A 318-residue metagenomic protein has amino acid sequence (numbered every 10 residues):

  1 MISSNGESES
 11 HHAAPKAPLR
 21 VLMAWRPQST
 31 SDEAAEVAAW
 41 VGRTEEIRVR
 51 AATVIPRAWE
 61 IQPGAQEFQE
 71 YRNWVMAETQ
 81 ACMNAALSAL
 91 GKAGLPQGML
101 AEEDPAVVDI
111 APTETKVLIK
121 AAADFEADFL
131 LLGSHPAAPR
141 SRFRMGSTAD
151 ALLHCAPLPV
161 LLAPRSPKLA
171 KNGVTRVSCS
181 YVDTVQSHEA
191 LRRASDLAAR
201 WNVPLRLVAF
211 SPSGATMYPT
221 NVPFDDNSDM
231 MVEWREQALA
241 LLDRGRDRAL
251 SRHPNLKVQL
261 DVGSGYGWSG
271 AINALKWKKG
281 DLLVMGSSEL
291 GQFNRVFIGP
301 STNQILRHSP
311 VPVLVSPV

Functional and structural regions predicted by a protein language model:
I2-A13, T148-P167, D225: Extended, non-globular alpha-helical segments
S4-E70, L95-G98, E102-E103, T175-S228 (+5 more regions): Small/aliphatic-rich secondary-structure junction motif
Q69-C82, N227-A240: A short acidic, glycine-rich active-site loop that binds or catalyzes chemistry on phosphate/adenosine moieties
E102-V117, D261-G270: Charged docking surfaces used in two-component/phosphorelay signaling
A121-A127, K276-G280: Glycine-rich phosphate-binding loop signature in dinucleotide/nucleotide-binding domains
F129-A151, V174, L282-H308: Glycine-rich, Arg-bearing micro-motifs that act as flexible, cationic patches
L131-S134, P159-S166, V313-P317: Short beta-strand elements of ligand-binding domains
E236, V262-N273, K279-V318: Protein-protein interaction modules outside structured cores
